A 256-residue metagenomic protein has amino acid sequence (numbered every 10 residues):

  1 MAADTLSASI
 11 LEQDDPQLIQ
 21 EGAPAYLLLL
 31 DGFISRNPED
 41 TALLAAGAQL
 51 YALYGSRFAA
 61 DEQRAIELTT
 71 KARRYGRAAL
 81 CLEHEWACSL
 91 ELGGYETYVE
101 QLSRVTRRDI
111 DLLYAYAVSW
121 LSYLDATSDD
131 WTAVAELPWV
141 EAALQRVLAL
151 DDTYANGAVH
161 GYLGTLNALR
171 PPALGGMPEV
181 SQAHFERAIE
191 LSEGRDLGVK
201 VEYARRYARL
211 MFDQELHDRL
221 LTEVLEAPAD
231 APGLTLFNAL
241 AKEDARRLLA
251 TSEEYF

Functional and structural regions predicted by a protein language model:
M1-G157, R170, E190-R195, R209-F256: N-terminal alpha-helical interaction modules that lie
N167-E190: Outer-membrane beta-barrel transmembrane domain signature
Q182-G194, K200-M211: An amphipathic alpha-helical core segment
